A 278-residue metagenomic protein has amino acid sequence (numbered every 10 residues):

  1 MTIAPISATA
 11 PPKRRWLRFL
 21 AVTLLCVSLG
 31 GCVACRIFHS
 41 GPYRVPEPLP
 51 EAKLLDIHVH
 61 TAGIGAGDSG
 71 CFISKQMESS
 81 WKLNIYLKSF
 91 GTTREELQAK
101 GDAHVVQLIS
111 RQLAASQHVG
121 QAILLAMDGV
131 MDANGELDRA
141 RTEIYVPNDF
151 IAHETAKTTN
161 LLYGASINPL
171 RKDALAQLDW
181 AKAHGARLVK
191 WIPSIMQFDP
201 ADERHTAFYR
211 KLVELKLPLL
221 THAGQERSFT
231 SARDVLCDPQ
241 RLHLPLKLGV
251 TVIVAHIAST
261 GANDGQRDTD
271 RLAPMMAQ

Functional and structural regions predicted by a protein language model:
A10-L20: Bacterial N-terminal signal peptides that target proteins for export
A21-S28: Bacterial N-terminal signal peptides
V33-L125, M131-T142: An N-terminally biased module of ancient metal coordination in phosphate/nucleic-acid-related enzymes
L55-V59, A122-L124, Y163-A165, V189-W191 (+2 more regions): Hydrophobic faces of well-ordered beta-strands that scaffold small-molecule active sites in alpha/beta enzyme cores
H60, M127, S166-L170, I192-M196 (+2 more regions): Active-site beta-loop-alpha junctions enriched in small/polar residues
E95-A99, L162-R171: Active-site mouth loops of central-metabolism enzymes
S110-H118, P147-T159, L178-G185, F208-E214 (+2 more regions): Acidic (Asp/Glu)-rich catalytic clusters
R187-L188, F198-Q278: Catalytic pocket-lining loop regions of alpha/beta-barrel enzymes, especially the amidohydrolase/enolase/GH5 lineages
